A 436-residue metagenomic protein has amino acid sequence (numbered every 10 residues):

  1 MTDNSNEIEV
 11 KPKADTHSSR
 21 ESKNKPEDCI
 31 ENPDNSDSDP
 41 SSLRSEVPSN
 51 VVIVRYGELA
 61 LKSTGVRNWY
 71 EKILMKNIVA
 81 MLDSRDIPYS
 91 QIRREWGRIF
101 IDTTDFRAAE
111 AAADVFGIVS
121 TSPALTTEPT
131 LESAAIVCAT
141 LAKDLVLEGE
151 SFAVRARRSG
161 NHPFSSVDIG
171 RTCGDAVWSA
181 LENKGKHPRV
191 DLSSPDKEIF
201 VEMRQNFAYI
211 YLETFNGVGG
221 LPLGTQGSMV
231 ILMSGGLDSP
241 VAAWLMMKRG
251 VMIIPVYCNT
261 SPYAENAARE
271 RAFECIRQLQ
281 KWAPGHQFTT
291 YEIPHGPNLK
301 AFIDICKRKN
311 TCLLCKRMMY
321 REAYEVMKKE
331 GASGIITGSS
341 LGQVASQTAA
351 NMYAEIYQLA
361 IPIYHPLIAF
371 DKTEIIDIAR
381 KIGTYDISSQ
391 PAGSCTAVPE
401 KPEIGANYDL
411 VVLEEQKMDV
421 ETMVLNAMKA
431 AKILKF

Functional and structural regions predicted by a protein language model:
T2-K13, R20, K25-V230, A243-T289 (+1 more regions): RNA-binding accessory domains that recognize and position tRNA/RNA substrates
F106, C395-F436: Flexible helical/loop "lid" subdomain adjacent to adenine-nucleotide binding pockets
A176-S179, H187, T214, V218-Q226 (+2 more regions): Active-site adenylate/phosphate-handling loop in enzymes that bind or generate adenylated species
I231, P255-Y257, E292, T337 (+1 more regions): Structural beta-sheet core signal
D238: Hydrophobic/small residue at the entry helix of a nucleotide-binding pocket
I276-D304, P391-G393: A conserved beta-strand->alpha-helix junction
Q343, Q390-P399: Small/polar glycine-rich anion-binding or flexible loop at a beta-alpha turn
G383-P391: A short alpha-helix-loop-beta-strand transition element characteristic of N-terminal alpha/beta dinucleotide-binding
